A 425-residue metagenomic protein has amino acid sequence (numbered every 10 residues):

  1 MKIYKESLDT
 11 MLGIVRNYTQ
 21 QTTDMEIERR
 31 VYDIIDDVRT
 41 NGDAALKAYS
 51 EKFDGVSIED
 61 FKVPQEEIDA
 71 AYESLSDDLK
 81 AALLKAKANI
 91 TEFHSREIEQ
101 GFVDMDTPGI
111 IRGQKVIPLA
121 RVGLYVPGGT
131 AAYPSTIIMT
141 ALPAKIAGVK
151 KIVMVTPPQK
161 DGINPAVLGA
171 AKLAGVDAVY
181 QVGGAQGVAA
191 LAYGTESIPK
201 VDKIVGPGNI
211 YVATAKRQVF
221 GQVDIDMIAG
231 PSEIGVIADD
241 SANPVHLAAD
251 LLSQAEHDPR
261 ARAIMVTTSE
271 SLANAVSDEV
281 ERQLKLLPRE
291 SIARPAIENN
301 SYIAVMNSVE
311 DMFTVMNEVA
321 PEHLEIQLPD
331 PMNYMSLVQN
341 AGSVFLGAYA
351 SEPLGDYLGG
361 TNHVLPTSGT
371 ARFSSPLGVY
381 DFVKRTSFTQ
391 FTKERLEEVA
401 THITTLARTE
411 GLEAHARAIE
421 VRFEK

Functional and structural regions predicted by a protein language model:
M1-A120: N-terminal Rossmann-like NAD(P)+-binding subdomain of aldehyde/semialdehyde dehydrogenases
M1-S7, A178-G183, I303-S308: Short acidic-hydrophobic, aromatic-tinged amphipathic segments that line or gate anion-handling sites
D104-G169: Conserved small-residue-rich beta-alpha loop and adjacent elements that most often cradle the phosphate/pyrophosphate
M139-K150, K172-A174, A192-I198, K216-Q218 (+1 more regions): Alpha-helix C-terminal capping segments
G175-H246, D250-S253, H257-R262: Conserved NAD(P)+-binding/catalytic subdomain of aldehyde/semialdehyde dehydrogenases
V205-P207, M227-A238, Q254-S277, A293-A304 (+3 more regions): Short loop-to-beta-strand entry elements in the cores of soluble alpha/beta enzymes
N317-K425: C-terminal core of ALDH-fold dehydrogenases
